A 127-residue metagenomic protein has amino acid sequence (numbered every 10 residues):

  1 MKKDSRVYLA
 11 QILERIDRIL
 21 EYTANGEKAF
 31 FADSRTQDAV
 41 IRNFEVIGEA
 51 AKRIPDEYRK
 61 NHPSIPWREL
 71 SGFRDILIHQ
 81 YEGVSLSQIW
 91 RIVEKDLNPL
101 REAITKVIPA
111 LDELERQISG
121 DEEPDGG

Functional and structural regions predicted by a protein language model:
M1-G127: Solvent-exposed interaction patches of small proteins and small membrane subunits
